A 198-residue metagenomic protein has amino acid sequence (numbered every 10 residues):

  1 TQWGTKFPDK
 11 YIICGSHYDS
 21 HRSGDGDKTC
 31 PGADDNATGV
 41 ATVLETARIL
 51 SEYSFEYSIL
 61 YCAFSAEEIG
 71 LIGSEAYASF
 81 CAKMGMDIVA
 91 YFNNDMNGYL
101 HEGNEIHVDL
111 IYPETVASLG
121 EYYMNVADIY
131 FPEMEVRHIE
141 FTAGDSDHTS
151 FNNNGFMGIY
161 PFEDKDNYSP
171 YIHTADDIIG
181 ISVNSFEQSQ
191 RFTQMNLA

Functional and structural regions predicted by a protein language model:
T1-G24: Acidic/His- and Gly-rich active-site-bordering loop/insert found across diverse amide/peptide-bond hydrolases
P8-I12, S54-L60, M84-A90, Y123 (+2 more regions): Loop/turn elements at helix/coil->beta-strand transitions in domains of secreted/extracellular proteins
H17-H21, N97-Y99, D166-Y168: Short connector loops/turns at beta-strand edges and beta->alpha or beta->beta junctions
Y18, S65-E67, D164: Residue-level signal for short, function-critical loop segments
R22-T115: Acidic/histidine-rich catalytic neighborhood of metal-dependent amide-processing enzymes
L100-A198: Active-site-adjacent substrate-binding region of metalloamidase/peptidase-like peptide-processing proteins
